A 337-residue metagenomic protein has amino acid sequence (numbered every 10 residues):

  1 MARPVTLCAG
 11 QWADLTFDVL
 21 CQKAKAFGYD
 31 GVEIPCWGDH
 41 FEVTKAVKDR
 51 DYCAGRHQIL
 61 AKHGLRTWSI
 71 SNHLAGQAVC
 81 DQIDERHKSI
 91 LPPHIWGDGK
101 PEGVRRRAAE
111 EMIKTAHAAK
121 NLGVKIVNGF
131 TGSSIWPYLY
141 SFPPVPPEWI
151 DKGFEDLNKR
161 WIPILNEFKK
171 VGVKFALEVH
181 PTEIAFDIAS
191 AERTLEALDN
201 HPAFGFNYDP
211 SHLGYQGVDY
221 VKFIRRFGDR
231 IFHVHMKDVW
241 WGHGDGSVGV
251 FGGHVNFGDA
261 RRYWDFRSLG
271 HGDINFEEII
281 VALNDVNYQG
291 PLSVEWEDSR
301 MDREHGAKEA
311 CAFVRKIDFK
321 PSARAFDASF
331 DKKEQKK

Functional and structural regions predicted by a protein language model:
R3-A9, D30-I34, T67-N72, V127-G129 (+4 more regions): Hydrophobic faces of well-ordered beta-strands that scaffold small-molecule active sites in alpha/beta enzyme cores
C8-W12, P35-D39, I70-A75, G132-S134 (+4 more regions): Active-site beta-loop-alpha junctions enriched in small/polar residues
A13-D14, C21, F41-V47, F154 (+5 more regions): Gly/Pro-rich active-site loop or hairpin
D14, V19, K23, K62 (+6 more regions): Active-site acidic/histidine proton-transfer and metal-coordination neighborhood in alpha/beta enzyme cores
F17-A26, A46-W68, E111-K125, I162 (+2 more regions): Short amphipathic alpha-helices and their capping/turn segments at secondary-structure boundaries
A24, V32, L60, I70 (+10 more regions): Conserved, mostly hydrophobic/aromatic
P35-Q58, T131-Y138: Glycine-rich, proline-tolerant flexible connector loops at the mouths of alpha/beta enzymes
R303-A323: C-terminal helical cap(s) of enzyme catalytic domains, especially alpha/beta-barrels
